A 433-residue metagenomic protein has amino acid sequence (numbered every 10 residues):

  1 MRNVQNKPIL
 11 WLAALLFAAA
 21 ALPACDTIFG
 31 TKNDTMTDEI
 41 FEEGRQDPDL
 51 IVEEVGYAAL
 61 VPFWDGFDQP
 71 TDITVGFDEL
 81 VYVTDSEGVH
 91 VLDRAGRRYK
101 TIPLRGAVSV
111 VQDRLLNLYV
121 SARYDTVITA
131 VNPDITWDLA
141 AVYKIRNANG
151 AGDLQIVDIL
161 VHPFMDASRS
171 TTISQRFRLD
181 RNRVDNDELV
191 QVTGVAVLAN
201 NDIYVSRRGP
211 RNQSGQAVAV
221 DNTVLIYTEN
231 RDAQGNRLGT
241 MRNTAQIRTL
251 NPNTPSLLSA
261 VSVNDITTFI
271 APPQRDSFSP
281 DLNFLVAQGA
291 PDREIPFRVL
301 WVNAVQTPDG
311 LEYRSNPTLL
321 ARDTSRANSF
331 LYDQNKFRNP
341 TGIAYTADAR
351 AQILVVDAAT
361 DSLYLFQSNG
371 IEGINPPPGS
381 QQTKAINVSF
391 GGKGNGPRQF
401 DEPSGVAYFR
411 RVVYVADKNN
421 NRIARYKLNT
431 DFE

Functional and structural regions predicted by a protein language model:
A20-A24: C-terminal motif of bacterial Sec signal peptides marking the signal peptidase cleavage site
C25-F29: Bacterial signal peptide processing site
K32-D68: A short helix->beta-strand "capping" segment at the edge of beta-propeller domains
A59-E87: Beta-strand-rich domains and repeat architectures in extracellular enzymes and scaffolds, especially beta-propellers
D65-G76, L104-D113, N182-L198, N251-D281 (+2 more regions): Beta-rich, blade/repeat-based domains predominating in secreted/periplasmic proteins but also intracellular
L80-Y82, N117-Y119, D202-V205, N283-V286 (+3 more regions): Conserved beta-propeller blade signature
I145-V161, I226-T240, V299-L319, F366-Q381 (+1 more regions): Short loop/turn segments immediately following beta-strands, especially the blade-tip and inter-blade linker loops
F400-E433: Blade-level signature of beta-propeller repeat domains, shared across WD40, Kelch, NHL, RCC1 and BNR/Asp-box propellers
